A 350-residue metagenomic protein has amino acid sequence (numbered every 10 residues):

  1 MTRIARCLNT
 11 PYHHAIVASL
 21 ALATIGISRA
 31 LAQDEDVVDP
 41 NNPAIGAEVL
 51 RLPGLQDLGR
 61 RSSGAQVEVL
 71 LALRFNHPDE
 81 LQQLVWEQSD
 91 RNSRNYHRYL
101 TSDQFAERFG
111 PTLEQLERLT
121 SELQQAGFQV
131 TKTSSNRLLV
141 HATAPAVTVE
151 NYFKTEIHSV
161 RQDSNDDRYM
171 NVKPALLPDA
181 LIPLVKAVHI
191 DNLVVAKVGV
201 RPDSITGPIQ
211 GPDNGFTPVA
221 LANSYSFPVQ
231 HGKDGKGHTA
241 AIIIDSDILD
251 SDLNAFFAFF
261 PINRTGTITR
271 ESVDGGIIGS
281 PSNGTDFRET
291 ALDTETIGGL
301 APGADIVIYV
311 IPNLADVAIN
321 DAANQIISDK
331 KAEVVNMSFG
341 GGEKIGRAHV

Functional and structural regions predicted by a protein language model:
T2, G26-I27, D286: Generic alpha-helical structural signal
T2-V17: Bacterial N-terminal signal peptides that target proteins for export
H14-G26: Bacterial N-terminal signal peptides
A18, S135-N136: Short hydrophobic "helix-edge" motifs at membrane interfaces and signal-peptide entry regions
S28-A32: Boundary at the C-terminal end of the N-terminal hydrophobic targeting segment
Q33-S135, H141, A146-R347: Substrate-binding/charge-relay-adjacent region of secreted/lumenal peptidase catalytic domains
